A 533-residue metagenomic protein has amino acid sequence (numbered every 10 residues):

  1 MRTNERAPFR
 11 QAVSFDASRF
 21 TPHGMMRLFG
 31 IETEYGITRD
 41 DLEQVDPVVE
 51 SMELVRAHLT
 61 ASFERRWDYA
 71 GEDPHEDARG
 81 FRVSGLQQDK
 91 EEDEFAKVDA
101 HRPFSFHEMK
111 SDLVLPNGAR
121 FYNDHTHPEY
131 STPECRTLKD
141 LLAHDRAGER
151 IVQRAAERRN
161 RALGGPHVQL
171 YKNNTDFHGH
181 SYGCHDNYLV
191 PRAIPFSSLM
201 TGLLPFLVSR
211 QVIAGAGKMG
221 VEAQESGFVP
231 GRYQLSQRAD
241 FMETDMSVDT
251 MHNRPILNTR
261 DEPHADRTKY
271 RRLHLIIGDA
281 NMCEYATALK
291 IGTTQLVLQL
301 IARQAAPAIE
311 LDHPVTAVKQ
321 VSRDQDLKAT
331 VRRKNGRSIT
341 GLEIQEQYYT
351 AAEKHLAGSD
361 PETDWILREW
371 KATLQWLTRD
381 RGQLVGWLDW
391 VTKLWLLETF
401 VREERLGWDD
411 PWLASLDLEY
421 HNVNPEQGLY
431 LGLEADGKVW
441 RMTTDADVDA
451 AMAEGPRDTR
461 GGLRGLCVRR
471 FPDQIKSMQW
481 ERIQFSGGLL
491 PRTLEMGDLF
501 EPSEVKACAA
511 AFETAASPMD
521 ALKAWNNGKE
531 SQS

Functional and structural regions predicted by a protein language model:
R2-P166, L170-Y171, L204-A216, M246-L257 (+1 more regions): Terminal catalytic/cofactor-binding subdomain
E157, P166-T244: Internal, well-ordered domain-core segments that constitute the primary functional module of diverse proteins
